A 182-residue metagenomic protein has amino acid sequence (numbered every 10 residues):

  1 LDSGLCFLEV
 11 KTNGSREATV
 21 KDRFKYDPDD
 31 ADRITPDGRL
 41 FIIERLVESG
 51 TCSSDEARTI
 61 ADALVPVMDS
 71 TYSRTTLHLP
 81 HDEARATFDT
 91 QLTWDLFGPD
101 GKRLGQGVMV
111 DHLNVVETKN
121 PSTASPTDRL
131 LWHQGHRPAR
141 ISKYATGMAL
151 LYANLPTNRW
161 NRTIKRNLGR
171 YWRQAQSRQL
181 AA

Functional and structural regions predicted by a protein language model:
L1-A182: Phosphate-end processing signature that detects enzymes handling 5′-triphosphorylated RNA and polyphosphate
